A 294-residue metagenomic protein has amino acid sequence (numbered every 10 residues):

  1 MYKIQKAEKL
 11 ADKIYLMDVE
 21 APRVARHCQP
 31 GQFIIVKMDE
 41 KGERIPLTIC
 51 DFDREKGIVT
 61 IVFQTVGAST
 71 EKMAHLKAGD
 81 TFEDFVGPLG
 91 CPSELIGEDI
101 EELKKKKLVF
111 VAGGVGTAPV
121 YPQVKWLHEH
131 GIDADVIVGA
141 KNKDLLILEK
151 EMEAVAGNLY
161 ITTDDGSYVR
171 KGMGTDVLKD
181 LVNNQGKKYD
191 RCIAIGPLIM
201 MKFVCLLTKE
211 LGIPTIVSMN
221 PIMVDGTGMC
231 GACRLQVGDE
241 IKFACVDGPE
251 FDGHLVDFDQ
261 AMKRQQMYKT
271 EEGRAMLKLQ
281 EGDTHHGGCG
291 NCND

Functional and structural regions predicted by a protein language model:
M1-D80: Ferredoxin-reductase
K6, D51, I161-T163, V217 (+1 more regions): Structural signal for conserved beta-strand scaffold positions within catalytic alpha/beta enzyme cores
V36, D84-F85, L235: A generic structural signal for residues embedded in beta-strands
D39, G87-P88, G238: Short, surface-exposed secondary-structure boundary micro-motifs
G42-D51, L89-I100, C245: Short, Lys/Arg- and Gly-enriched loop/turn segments at beta-strand edges
E71-V224: FNR/FR-type flavoprotein reductase catalytic core
P119, L198-I199, N220-E250, T284-D294: Local cysteine-cluster metal-coordination motifs and their immediate loop/turn environment, predominantly Fe-S cluster
F243-D247, F251-D294: Short Fe-S-cluster ligation motifs
